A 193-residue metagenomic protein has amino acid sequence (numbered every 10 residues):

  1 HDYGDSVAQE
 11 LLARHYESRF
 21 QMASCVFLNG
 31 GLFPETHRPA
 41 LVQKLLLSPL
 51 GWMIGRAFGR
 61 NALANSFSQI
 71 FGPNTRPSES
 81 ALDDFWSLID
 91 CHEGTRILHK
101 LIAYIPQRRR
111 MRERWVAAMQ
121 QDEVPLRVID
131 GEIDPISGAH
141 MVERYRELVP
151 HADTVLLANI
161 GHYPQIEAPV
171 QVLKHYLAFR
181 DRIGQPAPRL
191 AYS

Functional and structural regions predicted by a protein language model:
H1-H37: Conserved hydrolase catalytic core segment
E10, T36-L41, H140-V142, E167-P169: Short aromatic-enriched loop/helix-cap "lid" or pocket-rim segments at secondary-structure transitions that line
E35-S87, R96, K100: Helix-rich cap/lid subdomain of alpha/beta-hydrolase
F58, D90, D134-S137, G161-E167: Glycosyltransferase donor-binding loop in the core domain
G94-E147, L156: Conserved serine/cysteine hydrolase catalytic core
H151-S193: Catalytic active-site module of serine/aspartate enzymes centered on a nucleophile-bearing elbow/loop
